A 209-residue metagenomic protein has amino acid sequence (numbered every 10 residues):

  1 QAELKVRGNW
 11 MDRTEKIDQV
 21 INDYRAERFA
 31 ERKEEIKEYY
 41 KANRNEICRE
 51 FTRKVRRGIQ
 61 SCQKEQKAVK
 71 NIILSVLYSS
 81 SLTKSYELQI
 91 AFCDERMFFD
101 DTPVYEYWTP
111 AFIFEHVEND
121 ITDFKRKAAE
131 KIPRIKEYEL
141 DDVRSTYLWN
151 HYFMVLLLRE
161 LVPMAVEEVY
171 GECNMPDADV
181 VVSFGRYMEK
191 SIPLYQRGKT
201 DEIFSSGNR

Functional and structural regions predicted by a protein language model:
Q1-W10: Short, Lys/Arg-enriched N-terminal segments with co-localized hydrophobic residues within the first ~10-30 amino acids
N9-Y24, D142-R209: Acidic, proline/glycine-rich low-complexity IDRs
D23-V69: Short N-terminal edge-element motif at the start of the domain
E27, G58-E65, F124, K131 (+3 more regions): Short secondary-structure junctions and interdomain/linker hinges
E35, I132-L148: Short glycine-rich, basic-tinged beta-strand/loop micro-motifs
E50-D94, C173, V180-T200: Amphipathic, interaction-prone secondary-structure segments
E95-Y105, E115, N119, Y195 (+1 more regions): Intrinsically disordered, low-complexity linear regions
F99-E139: Compact, glycine/acidic-enriched structural inserts
